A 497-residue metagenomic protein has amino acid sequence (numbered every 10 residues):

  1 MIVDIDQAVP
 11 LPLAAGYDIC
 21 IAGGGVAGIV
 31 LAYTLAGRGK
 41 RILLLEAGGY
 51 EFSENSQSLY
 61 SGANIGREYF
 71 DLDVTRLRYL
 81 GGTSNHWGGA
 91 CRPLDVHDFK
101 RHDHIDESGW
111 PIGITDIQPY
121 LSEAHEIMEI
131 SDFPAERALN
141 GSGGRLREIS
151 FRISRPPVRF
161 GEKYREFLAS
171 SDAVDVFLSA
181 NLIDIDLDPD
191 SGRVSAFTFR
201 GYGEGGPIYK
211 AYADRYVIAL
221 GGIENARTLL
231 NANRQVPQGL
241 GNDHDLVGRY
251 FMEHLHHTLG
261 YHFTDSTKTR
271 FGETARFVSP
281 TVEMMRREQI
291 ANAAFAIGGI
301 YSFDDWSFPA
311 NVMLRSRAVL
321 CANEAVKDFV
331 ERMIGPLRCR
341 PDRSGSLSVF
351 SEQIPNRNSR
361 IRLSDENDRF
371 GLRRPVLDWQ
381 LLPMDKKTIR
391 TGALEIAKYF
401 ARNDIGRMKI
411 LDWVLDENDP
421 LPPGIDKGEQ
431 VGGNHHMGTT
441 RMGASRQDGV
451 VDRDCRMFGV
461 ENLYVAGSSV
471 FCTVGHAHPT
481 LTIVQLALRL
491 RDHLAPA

Functional and structural regions predicted by a protein language model:
M1-I19, G37-R38, L488, P496: Extreme N-terminal leader/targeting segments of oxidoreductases
Y17-L44: N-terminal Rossmann-like FAD-binding beta1-loop-alpha1 element of flavoenzymes
G25-V26, I223, V470: Residue-level detector of alpha-helix initiation sites
Y33, R215, A219-L220, A226-G345 (+1 more regions): Mid-to-C-terminal "cap/lid" subdomains and adjacent gly/pro-rich loops that border and regulate access to redox
G37, Y50-E51, S58, D73 (+6 more regions): Glycine-rich loop(s) and the adjacent beta-strand/alpha-helix scaffold that form part
S61-A135, F271, F350, I354-D365 (+1 more regions): Redox-cofactor-proximal catalytic regions of oxidoreductases
L72, D103-T198, R407-M408, P420-L421 (+1 more regions): Conserved redox-cofactor binding core of oxidoreductases
D175-D190, D342-Q353, N358, P375-Q380 (+2 more regions): A glycine-rich dinucleotide-binding beta-alpha-beta segment and adjacent secondary-structure elements that constitute
